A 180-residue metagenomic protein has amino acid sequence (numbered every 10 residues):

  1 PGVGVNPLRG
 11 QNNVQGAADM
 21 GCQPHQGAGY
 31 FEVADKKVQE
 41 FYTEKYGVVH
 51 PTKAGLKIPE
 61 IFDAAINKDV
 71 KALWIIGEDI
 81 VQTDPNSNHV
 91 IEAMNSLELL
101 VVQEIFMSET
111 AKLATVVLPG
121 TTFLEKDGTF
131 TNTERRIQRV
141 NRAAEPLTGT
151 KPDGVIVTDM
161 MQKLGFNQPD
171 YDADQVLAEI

Functional and structural regions predicted by a protein language model:
P1-I180: Non-catalytic alpha/beta scaffold blocks inside enzyme catalytic domains
